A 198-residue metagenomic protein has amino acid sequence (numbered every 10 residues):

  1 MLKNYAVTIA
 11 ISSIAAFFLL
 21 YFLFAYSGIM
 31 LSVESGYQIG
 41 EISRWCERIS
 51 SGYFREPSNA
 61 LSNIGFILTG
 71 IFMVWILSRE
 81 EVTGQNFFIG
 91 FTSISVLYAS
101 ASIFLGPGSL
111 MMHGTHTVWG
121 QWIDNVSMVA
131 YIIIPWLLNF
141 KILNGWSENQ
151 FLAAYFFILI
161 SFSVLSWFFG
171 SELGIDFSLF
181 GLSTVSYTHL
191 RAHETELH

Functional and structural regions predicted by a protein language model:
L2-I175: Early transmembrane hairpin module of multi-pass membrane proteins
A130-W136, S183-L190: Alpha-helical transmembrane segments and their membrane-interface exit regions
H189-A192, E196-H198: Single conserved hydrophobic/aromatic residue that forms the stacking wall/gate of nucleotide- or nucleobase-binding
